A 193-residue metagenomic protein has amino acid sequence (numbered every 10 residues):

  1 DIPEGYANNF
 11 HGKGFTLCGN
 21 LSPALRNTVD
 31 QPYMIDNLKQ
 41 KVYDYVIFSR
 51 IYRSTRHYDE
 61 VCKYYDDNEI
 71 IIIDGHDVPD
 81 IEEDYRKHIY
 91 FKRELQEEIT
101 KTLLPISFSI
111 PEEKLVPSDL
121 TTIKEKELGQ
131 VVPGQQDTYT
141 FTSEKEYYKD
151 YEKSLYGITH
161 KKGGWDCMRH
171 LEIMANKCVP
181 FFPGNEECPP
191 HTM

Functional and structural regions predicted by a protein language model:
D1, V46-Y58, N68, Y147-H160 (+1 more regions): Conserved beta-strand->loop/alpha-helix structural units within folded catalytic cores of enzymes with alpha/beta
I2-D44, F141-T142: A short, well-structured beta->alpha microelement
P3-Y6, I51-Y52, G75-P79, G184-E187: Short beta-alpha junction loops
N9-F10, H57-E60, I81-D84, M168-L171 (+1 more regions): A short acidic (Asp/Glu
T28-Y33, S54-Y64, F141-K145: Well-ordered, non-membrane alpha-helical segments in soluble/globular domains
L38-K39, E83, D150, E172: Structural alpha-helical scaffold elements that stabilize or flank donor/cofactor-binding regions in carbohydrate
K41-Q135: Catalytic core of nucleotide-activated saccharide and alditol-phosphate transferases
S143-M193: Catalytic binding pocket for nucleotide-activated donors in carbohydrate/polymer assembly enzymes
